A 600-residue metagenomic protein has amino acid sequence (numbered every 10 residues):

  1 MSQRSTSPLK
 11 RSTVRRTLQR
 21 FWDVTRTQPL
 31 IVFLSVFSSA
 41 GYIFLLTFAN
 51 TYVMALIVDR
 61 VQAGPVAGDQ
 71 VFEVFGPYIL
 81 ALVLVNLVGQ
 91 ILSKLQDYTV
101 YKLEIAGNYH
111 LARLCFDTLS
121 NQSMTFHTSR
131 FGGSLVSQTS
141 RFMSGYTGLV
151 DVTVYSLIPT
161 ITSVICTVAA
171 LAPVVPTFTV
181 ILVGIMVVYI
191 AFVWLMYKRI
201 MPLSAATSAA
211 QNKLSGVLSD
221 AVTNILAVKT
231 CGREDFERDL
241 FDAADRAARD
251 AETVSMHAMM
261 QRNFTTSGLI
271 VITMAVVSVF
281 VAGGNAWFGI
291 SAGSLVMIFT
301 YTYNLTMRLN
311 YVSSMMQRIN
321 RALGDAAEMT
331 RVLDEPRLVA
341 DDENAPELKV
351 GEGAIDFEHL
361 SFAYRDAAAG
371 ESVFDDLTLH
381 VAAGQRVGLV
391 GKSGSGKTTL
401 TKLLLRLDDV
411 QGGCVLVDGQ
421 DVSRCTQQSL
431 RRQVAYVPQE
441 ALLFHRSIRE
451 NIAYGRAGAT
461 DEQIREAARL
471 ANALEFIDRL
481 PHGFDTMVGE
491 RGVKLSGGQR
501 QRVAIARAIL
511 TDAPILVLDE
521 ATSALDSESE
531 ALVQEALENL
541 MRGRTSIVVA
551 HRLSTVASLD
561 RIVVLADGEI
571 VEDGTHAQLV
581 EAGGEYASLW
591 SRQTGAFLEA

Functional and structural regions predicted by a protein language model:
S2-L9, I105, R113-S137, R141-M143 (+5 more regions): Short intracellular "coupling" helices and adjacent cytoplasmic loop segments at the cytosolic face of multi-pass
T13-V32, L135: A short amphipathic helical element positioned immediately N-terminal to and/or at the very start of a transmembrane
R26-P29, M124-T128, R141-V150, V154 (+8 more regions): An intracellular "coupling" helix at the cytosolic face of ABC transporter transmembrane type-1 domains
L30-L92, A172-T177, G289-A292: Transmembrane helix-loop-helix hairpins at lipid-water interfaces of multipass membrane proteins, especially the type-1
G41-A49, V83, L87-V100, E104 (+5 more regions): Hydrophobic alpha-helical membrane-associated segments
L46-A55, V85, T153-Y197, T253-F299: A hydrophobic transmembrane-helix motif
R233, H257, N304-D334: Cytosolic ends of transmembrane helices, especially the final helix of ABC transmembrane type-1 domains
L348-A600: ABC-type nucleotide-binding domain
